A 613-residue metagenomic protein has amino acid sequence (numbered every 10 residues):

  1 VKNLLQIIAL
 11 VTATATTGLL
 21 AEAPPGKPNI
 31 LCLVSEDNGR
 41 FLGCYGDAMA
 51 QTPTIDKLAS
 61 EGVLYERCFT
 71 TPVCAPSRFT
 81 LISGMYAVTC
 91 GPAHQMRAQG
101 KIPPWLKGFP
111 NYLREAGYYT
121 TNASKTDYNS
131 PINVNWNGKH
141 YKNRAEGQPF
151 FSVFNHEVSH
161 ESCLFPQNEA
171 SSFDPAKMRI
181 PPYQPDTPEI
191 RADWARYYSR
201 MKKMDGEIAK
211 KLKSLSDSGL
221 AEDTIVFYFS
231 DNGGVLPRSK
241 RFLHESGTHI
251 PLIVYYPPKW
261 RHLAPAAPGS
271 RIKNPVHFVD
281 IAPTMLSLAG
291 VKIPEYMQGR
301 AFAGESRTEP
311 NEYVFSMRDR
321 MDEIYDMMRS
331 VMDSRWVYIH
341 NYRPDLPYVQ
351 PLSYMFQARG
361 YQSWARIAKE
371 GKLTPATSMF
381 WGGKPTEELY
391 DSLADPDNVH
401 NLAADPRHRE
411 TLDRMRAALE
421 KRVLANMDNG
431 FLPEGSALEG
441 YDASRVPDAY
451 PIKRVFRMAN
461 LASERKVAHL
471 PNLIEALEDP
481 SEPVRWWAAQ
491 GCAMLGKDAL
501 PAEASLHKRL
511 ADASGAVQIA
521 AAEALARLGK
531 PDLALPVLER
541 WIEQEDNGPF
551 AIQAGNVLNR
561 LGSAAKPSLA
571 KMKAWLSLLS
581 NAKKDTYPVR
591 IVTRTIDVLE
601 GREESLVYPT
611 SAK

Functional and structural regions predicted by a protein language model:
K2-L4, A9, A15-W381, P396-A417: Formylglycine-dependent sulfatase
A23-P28, S35, L64, H249 (+3 more regions): Long, internal low-complexity/basic segments
